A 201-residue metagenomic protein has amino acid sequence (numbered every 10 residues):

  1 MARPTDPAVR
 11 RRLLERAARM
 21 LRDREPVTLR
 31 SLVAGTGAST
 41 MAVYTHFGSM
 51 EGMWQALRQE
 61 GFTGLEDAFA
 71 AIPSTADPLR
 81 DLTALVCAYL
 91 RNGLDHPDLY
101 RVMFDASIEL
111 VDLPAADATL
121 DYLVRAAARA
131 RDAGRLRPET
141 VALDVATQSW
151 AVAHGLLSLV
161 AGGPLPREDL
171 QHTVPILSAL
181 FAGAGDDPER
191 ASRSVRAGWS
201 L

Functional and structural regions predicted by a protein language model:
A8-A17, L32, L57-G61, L65 (+2 more regions): Generic hydrophobic, amphipathic alpha-helix propensity
R12, M20-G52, A56: Helix-turn-helix
M53-G61, M103, T119: Alpha-helical DNA-contacting segments of helix-turn-helix folds
Q59-L82, P114-A118, R129: Amphipathic alpha-helical linker/stalk segments
A70-L99, A146-S149: Hydrophobic alpha-helical connector segments
L94-L110, S158-G162: Amphipathic alpha-helical segments used for helix-helix packing
E109-R135, L143-T147, A151, P175-S178: Amphipathic alpha-helical packing segments from all-alpha helical-bundle domains
D121, R125-A133, L165-L201: C-terminal peripheral helix-coil segments that are non-catalytic and often amphipathic
